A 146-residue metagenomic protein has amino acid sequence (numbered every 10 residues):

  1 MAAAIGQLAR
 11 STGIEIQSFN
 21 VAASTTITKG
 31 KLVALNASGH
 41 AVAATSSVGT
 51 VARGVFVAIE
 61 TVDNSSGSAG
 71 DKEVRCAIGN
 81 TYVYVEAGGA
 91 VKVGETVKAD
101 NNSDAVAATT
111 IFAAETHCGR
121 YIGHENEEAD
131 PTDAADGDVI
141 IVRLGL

Functional and structural regions predicted by a protein language model:
M1-L146: Surface-exposed, low-hydrophobicity beta-strand/loop segments enriched in small/polar/acidic residues
